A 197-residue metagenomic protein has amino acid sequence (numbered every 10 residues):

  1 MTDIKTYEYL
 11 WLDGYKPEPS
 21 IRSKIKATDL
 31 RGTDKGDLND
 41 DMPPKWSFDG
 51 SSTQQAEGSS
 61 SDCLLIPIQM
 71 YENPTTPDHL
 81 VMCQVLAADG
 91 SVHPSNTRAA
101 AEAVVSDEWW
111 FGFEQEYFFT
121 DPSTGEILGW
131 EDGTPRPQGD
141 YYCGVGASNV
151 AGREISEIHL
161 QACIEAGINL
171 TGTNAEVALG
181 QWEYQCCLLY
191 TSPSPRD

Functional and structural regions predicted by a protein language model:
T2-S192: Glycine-rich, acidic/polar active-site loops that bind/position phosphate-bearing ligands
P193-D197: A short, hydrophobic C-terminal helix/tail in secreted or cell-surface proteins
